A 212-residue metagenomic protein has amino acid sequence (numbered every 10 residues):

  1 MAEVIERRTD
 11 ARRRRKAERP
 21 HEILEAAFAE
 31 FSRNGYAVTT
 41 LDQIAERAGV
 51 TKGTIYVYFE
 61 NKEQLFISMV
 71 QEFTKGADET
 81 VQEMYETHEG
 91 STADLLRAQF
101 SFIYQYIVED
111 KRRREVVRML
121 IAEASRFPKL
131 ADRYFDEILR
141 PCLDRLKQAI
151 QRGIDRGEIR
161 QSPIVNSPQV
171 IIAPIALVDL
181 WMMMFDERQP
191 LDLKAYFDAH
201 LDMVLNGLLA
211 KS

Functional and structural regions predicted by a protein language model:
M1-E18, A29, S212: N-terminal intrinsically disordered/low-complexity leader segments
K16, L24, V70, T74 (+2 more regions): Amphipathic, non-transmembrane alpha-helical scaffold segments
E22, A26, E30-Q64, S68-E72: Helix-turn-helix
N61, R126-P128: Short loop-to-helix capping motifs
S68, Q82-E115, S167-I171, F197: Hydrophobic alpha-helical connector segments
D94, E109, M119, K129-D155 (+1 more regions): Amphipathic alpha-helical packing segments from all-alpha helical-bundle domains
S101-E109, V117-S125, V204-L208: Helix-loop "lid/cap" segments that line or gate small-molecule binding pockets
D132, R140, I154-D202, S212: Hydrophobic/aromatic-rich alpha-helical bundle segments in the mid-to-C-terminal region
